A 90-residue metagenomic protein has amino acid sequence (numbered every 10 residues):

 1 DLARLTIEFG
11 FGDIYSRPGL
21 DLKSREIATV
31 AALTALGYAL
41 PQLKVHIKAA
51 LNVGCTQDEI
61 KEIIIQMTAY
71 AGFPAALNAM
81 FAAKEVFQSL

Functional and structural regions predicted by a protein language model:
D1-K23, N52, A76-L90: Acidic, glycine/proline-rich low-complexity segments that act as flexible tails and inter-domain linkers
G12, T34-A35, V53, Q66-F73: A short structural micro-motif
G19-L20, L36-P41, G72-P74: Short helix-coil transition sites and intra-membrane helix breaks within transmembrane domains of multi-pass
R25-L33, L43, I63-I64: Short, structured motif recognition centered on aromatic/hydrophobic residues
L36-K61: Mid-chain, well-packed structural core segment of small domains
K61-L77, V86: Hydrophobic, ordered structural segments
